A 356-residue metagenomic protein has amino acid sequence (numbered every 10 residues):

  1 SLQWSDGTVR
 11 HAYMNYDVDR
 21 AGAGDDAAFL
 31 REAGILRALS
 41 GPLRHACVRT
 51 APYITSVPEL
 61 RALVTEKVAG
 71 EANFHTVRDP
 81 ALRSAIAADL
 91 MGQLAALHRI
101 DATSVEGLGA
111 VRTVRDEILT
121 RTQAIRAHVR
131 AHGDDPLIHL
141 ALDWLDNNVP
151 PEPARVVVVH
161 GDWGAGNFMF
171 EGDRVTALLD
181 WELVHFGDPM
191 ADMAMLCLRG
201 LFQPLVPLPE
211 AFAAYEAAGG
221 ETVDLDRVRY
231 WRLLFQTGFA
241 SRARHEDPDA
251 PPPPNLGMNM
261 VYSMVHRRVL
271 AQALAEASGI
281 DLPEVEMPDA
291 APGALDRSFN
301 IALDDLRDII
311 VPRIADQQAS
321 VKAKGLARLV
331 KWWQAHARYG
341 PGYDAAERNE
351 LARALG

Functional and structural regions predicted by a protein language model:
S1-Q3, T8-R10, R61, L97 (+1 more regions): Active-site acidic catalytic loop and adjacent metal/ATP-binding pocket of ATP-dependent phosphoryl transfer enzymes
Q3-L119, Q123, A127-L137, P153: ATP-binding pocket architecture of kinase catalytic cores
A81-S84, G164, F202, R227 (+4 more regions): Short, solvent-exposed segments of well-ordered alpha helices
R99-A102, H245, K331, A335-G342: Charged/polar positions within long, soluble alpha-helices
T120-H132, L140, R227, L234 (+2 more regions): Intrinsically disordered, low-complexity segments enriched in glycine and mixed charged residues
M190-V223, L233-S278: Active-site activation/catalytic loop segments of kinase-like enzymes and analogous catalytic loops in related
A277-A302: Charged, amphipathic alpha-helical linkers/stalks
G293-R328, A335-G356: C-terminal amphipathic alpha-helical interaction region
